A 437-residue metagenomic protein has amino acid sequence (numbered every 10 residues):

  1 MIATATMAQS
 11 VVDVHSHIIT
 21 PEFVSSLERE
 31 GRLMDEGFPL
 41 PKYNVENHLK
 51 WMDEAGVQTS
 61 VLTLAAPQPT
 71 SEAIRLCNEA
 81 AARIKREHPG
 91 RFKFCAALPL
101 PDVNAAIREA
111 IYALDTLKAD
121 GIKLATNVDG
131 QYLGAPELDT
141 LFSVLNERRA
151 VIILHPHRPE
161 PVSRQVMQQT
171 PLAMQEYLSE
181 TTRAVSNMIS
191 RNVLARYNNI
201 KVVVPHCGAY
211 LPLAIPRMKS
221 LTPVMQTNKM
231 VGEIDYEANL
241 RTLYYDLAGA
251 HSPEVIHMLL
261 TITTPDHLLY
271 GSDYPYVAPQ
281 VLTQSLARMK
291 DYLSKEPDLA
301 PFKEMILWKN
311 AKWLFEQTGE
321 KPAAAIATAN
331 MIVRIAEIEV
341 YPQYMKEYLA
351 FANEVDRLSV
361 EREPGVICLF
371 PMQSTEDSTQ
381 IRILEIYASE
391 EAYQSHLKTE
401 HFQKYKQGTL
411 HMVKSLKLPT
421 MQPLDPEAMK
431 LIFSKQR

Functional and structural regions predicted by a protein language model:
T4, K321-I381, I386-Q403, K414-R437: Short S/T/G/P-rich N-terminal loop/turn motif that feeds into the first structured element of a domain
T4, Q9-V14, I18-T59, R108-Y112 (+4 more regions): Mid-to-C-terminal alpha-helical segments outside catalytic/metal-binding sites
V12-S16, S60-L62, K93-A96, I122-L124 (+4 more regions): Hydrophobic faces of well-ordered beta-strands that scaffold small-molecule active sites in alpha/beta enzyme cores
H15, M52, A81, A113 (+8 more regions): Divalent metal-coordination and catalytic microenvironments
H17, D129, H157-R158, G208 (+1 more regions): Catalytic metal-binding/acid-base residues of hydrolase active sites
Q58-N187: Active-site gating/metal-coordination segments in enzymes
V151-R158, S163, S179-S190, L194 (+5 more regions): Conserved N-terminal glycine/acidic-rich loop preference
T170-I189, K201, P205-P322: H/E-rich (His + Asp/Glu) clusters that bind or coordinate divalent metals
